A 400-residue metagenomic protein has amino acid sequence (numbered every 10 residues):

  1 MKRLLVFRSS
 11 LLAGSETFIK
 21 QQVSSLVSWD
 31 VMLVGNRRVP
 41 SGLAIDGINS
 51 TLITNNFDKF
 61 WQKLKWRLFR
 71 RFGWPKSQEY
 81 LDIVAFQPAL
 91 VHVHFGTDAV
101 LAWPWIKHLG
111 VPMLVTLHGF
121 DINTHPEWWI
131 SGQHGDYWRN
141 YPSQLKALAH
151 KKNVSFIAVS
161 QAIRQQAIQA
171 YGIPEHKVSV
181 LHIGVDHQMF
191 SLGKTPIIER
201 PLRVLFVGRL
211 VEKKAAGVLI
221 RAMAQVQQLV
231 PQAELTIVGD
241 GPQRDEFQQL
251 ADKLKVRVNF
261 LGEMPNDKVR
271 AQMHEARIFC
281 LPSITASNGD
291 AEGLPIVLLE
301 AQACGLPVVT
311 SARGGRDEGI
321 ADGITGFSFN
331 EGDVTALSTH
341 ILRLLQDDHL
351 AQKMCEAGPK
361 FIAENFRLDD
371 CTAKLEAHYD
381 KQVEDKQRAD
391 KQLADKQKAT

Functional and structural regions predicted by a protein language model:
M1-I48, T400: N-terminal subdomain of nucleotide-sugar transferases
L5, I157, P196-A224: Conserved donor-binding/catalytic core segment of Leloir-type glycosyltransferases
S77-A85, P104, H108, F120-D121 (+1 more regions): Membrane-proximal helix-turn-helix segments that form the acceptor-binding/catalytic region of lipid-linked
A162, G184: Carbohydrate-associated surface elements
V207, A321-G323, F327-V334, R343-H349 (+1 more regions): Conserved acidic donor-binding segment of nucleotide-sugar-dependent glycosyltransferases
Q248-D267: Nucleotide-activated donor-binding/catalytic signature segment of Leloir-type glycosyltransferases, i.e., the conserved
H274-G289, L306: Acidic donor-binding loop of glycosyltransferase active sites
L298, A303, P307-T310, I320: Short hydrophobic beta-strand element within catalytic cores of glycosyltransferases and related nucleotide-activated
